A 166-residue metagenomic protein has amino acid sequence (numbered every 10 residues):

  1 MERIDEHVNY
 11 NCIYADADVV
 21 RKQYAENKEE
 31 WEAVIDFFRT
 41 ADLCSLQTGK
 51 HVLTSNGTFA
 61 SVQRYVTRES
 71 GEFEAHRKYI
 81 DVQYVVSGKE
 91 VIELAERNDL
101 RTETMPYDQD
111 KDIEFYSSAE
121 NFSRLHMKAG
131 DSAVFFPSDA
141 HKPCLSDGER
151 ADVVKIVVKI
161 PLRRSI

Functional and structural regions predicted by a protein language model:
M1-S61, E72-F73: A short, N-terminal "cap"/entry segment at the start of jelly-roll beta-barrel domains of the cupin/DSBH fold
T54-S55, T67-D81, D99-P106, E120 (+2 more regions): A short beta-loop-beta micro-motif enriched in histidine and acidic residues
F59-H76, V86-R101, P137: Conserved short histidine dyad/triad with adjacent acidic residue
R77-V91, E96, M105-S117, K159-I160: Short, conserved beta-strand element in jelly-roll/cupin
V82, S132-V134, R150-I166: A short hydrophobic beta-strand segment most commonly corresponding to one strand of the jelly-roll/cupin
D99, A140, R163-S165: Short, solvent-exposed loop/turn segments at secondary-structure junctions
L125-C144: Conserved metal-binding segment of the jelly-roll/cupin
L145-E149: Short proline/glycine-enriched turn/loop segments at secondary-structure junctions
